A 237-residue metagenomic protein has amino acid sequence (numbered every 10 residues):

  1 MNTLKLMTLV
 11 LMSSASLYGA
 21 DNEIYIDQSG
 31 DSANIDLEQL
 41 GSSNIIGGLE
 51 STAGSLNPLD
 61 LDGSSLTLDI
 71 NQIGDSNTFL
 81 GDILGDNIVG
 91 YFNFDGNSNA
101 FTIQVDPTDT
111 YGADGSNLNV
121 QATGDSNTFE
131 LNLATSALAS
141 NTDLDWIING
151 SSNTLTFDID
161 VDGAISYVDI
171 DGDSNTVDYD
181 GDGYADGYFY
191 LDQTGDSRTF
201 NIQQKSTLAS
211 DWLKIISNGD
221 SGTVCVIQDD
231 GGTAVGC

Functional and structural regions predicted by a protein language model:
N2-C237: Long, low-complexity, polar and repeat-rich extracellular regions of very large Gram-negative surface proteins
